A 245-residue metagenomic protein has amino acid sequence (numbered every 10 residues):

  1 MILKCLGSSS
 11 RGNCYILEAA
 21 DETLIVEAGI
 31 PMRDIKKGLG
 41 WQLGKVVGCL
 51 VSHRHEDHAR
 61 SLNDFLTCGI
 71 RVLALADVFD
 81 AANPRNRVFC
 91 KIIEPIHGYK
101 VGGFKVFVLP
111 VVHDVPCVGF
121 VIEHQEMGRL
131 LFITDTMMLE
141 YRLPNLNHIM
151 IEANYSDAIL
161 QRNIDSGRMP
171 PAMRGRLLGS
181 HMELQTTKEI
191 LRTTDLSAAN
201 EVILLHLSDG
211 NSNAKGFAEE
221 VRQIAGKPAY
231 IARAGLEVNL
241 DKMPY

Functional and structural regions predicted by a protein language model:
M1-L39, V118-T134, N147-H148, D157: Conserved beta-strand hairpin/beta-sheet module of binuclear metal-dependent hydrolase folds, prominently
L17, E27, H53, V106 (+5 more regions): Divalent metal-coordination and catalytic microenvironments
P31-D77: Active-site metal-binding motif and surrounding structural segment of the metallo-beta-lactamase
H55-A59, D80-A81, D114-P116, M138-Y141 (+2 more regions): Active-site environment of divalent metal-dependent phosphoester hydrolases
R60-G69, P84-R85, S212-E220: Metal-dependent catalytic neighborhoods of phosphoester/phosphodiester hydrolases
L75-M127: Metallo-beta-lactamase
Y99-H113, E123-G128, T136-M138, N145-P170: Conserved catalytic scaffold of divalent metal-dependent phosphoesterases
P144-G235: Cap/insert and terminal regions of metallo-dependent hydrolase folds
